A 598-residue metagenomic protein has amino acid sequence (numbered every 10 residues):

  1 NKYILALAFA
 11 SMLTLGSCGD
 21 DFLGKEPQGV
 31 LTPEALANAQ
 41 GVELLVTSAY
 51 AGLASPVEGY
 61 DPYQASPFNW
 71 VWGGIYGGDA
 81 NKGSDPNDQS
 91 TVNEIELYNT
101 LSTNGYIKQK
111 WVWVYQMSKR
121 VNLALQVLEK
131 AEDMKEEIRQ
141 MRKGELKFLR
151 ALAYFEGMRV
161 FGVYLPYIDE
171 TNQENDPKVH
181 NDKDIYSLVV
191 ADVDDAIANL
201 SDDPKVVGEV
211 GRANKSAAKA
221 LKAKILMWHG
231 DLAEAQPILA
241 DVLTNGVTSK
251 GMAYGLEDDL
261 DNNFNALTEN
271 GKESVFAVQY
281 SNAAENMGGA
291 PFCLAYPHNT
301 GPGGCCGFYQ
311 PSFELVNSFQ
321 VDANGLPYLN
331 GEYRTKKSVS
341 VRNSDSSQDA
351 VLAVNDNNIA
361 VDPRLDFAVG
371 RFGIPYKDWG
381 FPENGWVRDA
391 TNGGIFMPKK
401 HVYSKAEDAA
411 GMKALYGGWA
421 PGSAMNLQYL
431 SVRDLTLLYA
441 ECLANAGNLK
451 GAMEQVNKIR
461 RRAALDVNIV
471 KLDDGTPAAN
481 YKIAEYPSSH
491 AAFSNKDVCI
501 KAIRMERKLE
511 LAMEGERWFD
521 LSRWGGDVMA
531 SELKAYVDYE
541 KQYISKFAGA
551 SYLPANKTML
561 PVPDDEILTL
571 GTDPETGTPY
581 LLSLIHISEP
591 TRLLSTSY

Functional and structural regions predicted by a protein language model:
N1-L5: Bacterial N-terminal signal peptides that target proteins for export
C18-G19, G83-D88, T100, V114-M117 (+7 more regions): Long, intrinsically disordered, low-complexity segments
C18-W70, R592, S597: Membrane-proximal, proline-rich intrinsically disordered regions
V30-A35, G59-S84, D202-A220, W228-G307 (+7 more regions): Short, surface-exposed recognition loops and adjoining beta-strand edges that mediate ligand/DNA contacts, enriched
A37-N38, E43-T47, A51-V57, G83-F161 (+13 more regions): Conserved, well-structured interaction surfaces
